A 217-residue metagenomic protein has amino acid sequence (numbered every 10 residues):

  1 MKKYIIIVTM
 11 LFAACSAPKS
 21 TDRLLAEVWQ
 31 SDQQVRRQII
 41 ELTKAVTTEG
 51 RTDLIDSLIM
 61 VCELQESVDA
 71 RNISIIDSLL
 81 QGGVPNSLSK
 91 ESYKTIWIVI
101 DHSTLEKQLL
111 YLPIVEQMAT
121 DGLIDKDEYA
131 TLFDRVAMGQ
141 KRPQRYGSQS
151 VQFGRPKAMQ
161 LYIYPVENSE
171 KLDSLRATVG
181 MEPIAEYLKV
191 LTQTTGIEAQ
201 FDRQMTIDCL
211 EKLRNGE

Functional and structural regions predicted by a protein language model:
M1-Y4: Positively charged n-region of N-terminal signal peptides that target proteins for export
I7-V8: Sec-dependent N-terminal signal peptides
F12-A14: C-terminal motif of bacterial Sec signal peptides marking the signal peptidase cleavage site
S16-P18: Bacterial signal peptide processing site
R23-D134, M138, G147: Cell wall/extracellular polymer interaction/catalysis modules
E106-L110, Y164-S169: Short acidic alpha-helix initiation/capping motifs at coil-to-helix transition points, especially at protein N-termini
G122, Y129-E167, T178-V179: Short aromatic loop motif centered on NTY/YTY
K171-E217: A cross-kingdom marker for long, charged
